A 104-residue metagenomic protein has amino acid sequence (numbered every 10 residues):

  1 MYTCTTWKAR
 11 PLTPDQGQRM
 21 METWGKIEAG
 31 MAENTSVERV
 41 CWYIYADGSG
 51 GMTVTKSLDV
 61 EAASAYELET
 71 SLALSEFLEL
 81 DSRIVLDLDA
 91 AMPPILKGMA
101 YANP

Functional and structural regions predicted by a protein language model:
M1-G50, L58-Y66, V85-P104: Short S/T/G/P-rich N-terminal loop/turn motif that feeds into the first structured element of a domain
E69-S71: Short, solvent-exposed amphipathic alpha-helical segments in soluble enzyme and RNA/protein-processing domains
L74-L88: Conserved short beta-strand edge segments in small beta-sheet-based binding/regulatory domains
